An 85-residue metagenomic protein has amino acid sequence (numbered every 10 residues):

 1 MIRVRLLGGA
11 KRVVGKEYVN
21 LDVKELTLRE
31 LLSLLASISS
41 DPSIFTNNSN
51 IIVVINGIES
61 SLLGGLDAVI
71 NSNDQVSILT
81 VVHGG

Functional and structural regions predicted by a protein language model:
M1-G84: Ubiquitin-like/PB1-type beta-grasp interaction modules and other compact soluble beta-rich domains
